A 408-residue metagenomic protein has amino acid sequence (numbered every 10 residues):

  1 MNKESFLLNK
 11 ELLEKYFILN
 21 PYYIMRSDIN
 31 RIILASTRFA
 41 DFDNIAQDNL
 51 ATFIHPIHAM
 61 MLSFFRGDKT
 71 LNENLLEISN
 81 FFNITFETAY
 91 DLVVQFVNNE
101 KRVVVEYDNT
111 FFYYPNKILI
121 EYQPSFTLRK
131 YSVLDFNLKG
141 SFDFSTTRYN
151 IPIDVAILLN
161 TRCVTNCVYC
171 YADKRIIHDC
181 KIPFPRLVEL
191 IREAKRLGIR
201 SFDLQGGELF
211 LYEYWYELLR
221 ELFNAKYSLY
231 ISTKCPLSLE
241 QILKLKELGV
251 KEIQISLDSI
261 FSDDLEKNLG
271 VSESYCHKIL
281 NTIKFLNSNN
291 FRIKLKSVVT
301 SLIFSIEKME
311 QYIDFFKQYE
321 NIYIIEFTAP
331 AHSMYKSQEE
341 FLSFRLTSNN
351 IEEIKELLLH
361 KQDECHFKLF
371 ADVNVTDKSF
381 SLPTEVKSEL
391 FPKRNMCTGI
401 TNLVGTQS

Functional and structural regions predicted by a protein language model:
N2, D258, D263-G405: Radical SAM enzyme [4Fe-4S]-AdoMet core and its adjacent flexible, acidic and glycine-rich loops/tails across
E4-Y16: A glycine-rich beta-turn/hairpin centered on an aromatic-Pro dipeptide
E14-M61, H366-S408: Accessory C-terminal segments flanking Radical SAM cores
N49-I153: Long, charge-rich, low-complexity alpha-helical segments
E77, E189, E193, L197 (+5 more regions): A generic secondary-structure signal
F126-K251: Conserved alpha-helical substructure of the radical SAM core
I153-I157, F202, L229-I231, I253-I255 (+3 more regions): Hydrophobic faces of well-ordered beta-strands that scaffold small-molecule active sites in alpha/beta enzyme cores
E247-I253, E320-Y323: Glycine-enriched alpha-helix->loop->beta-strand junction motifs that scaffold or abut catalytic
